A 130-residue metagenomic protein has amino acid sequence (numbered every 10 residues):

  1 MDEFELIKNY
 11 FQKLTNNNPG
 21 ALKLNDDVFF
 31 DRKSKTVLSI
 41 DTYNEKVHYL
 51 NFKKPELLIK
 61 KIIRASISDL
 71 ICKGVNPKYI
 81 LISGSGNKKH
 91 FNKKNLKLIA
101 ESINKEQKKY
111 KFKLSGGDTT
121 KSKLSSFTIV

Functional and structural regions predicted by a protein language model:
M1-I71, F112: N-terminal glycine-rich phosphate/pyrophosphate-binding loops that anchor nucleotide-derived ligands and cofactors
N76-V130: Glycine-rich anion-binding loops of enzyme active sites
